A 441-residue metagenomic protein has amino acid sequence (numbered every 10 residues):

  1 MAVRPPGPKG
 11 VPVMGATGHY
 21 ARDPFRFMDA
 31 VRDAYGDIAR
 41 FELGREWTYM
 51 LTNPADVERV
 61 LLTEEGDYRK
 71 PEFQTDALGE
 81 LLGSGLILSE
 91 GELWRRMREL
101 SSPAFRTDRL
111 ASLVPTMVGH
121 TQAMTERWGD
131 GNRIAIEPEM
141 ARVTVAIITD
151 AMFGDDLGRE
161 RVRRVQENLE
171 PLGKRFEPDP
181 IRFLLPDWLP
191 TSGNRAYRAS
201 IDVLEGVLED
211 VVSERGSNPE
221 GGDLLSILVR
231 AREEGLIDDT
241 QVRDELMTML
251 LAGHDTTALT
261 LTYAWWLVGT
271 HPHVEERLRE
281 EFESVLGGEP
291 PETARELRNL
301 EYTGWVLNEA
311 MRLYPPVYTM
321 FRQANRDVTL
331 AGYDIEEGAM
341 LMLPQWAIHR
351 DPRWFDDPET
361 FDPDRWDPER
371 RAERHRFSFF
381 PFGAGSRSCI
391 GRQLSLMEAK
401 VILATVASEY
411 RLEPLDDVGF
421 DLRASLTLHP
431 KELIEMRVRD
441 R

Functional and structural regions predicted by a protein language model:
M1-R96, A111-M124, V143, L157-R159 (+3 more regions): N-terminal membrane-proximal hinge/A-helix region immediately C-terminal to the signal-anchor transmembrane segment
A2, K70-T75, L93-W94, R109-L259: Cytochrome P450 heme-thiolate monooxygenase catalytic core
P5-G10, V114, V118, V165 (+7 more regions): Cytochrome P450 I-helix active-site segment
T17-G36, E289-A331: Conserved cytochrome P450 K-helix E-x-x-R motif and the immediately C-terminal K′/meander segment
T256-G269, I402: Short, small-residue alpha-helix embedded
P272-V274, R392-L428: Cytochrome P450 heme-binding "Cys pocket" and the immediately downstream C-terminal segment
L343-R370: Conserved cytochrome P450 K-helix/beta-meander segment immediately N-terminal to the heme-binding cysteine loop
